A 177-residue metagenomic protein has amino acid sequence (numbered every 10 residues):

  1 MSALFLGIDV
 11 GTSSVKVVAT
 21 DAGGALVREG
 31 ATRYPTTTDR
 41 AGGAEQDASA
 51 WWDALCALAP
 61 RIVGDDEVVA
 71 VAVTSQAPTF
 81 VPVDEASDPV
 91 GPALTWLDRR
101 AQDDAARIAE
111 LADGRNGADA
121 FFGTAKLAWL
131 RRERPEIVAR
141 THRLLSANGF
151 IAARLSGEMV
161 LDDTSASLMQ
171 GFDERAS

Functional and structural regions predicted by a protein language model:
M1-P92, R140: N-terminal glycine/serine-rich phosphate-binding loop of ATP-dependent small-molecule kinases, especially carbohydrate
V10-T12, T20, G114-S177: Gly/Ser/Thr-rich active-site cleft segment
P35-G43, L111, V160-S167: Gly-rich Lys/Arg/Thr-decorated short loops/hinges at beta-loop-alpha junctions or inter-strand turns that position
A59, V63-D65, A109, R134 (+1 more regions): Hydrophobic residues within well-ordered, non-membrane alpha-helices that form the packing/core of soluble catalytic
A86-P89, A109-D113: Glycine/charged-rich beta-loop-alpha catalytic/anionic-binding loops adjacent to active sites
D98: Carbohydrate-associated surface elements
D103-R107: Pocket-flanking alpha-helical
